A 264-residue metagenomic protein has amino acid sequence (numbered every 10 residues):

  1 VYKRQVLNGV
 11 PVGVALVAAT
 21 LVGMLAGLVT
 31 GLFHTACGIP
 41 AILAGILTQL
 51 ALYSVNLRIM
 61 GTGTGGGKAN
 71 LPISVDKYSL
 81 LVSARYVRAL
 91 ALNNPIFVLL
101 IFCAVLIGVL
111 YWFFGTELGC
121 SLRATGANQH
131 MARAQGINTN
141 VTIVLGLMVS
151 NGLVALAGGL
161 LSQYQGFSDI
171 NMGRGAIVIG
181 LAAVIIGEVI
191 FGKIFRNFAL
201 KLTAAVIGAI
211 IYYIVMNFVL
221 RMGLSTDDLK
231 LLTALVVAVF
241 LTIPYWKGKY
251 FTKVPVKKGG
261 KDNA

Functional and structural regions predicted by a protein language model:
V1-Y2: Short, small-residue-biased leader/transition segments that mark boundaries at the very start of proteins
V10-G13, G38, Y86-V98, S168-R174 (+1 more regions): Interfacial loop-to-helix junctions that mark the boundaries of transmembrane helices in multi-pass membrane
P11, A26, L92-G173, I177: Helix-loop-helix "hairpin" substructures at the membrane interface of multi-pass membrane proteins
V12-L50, V55, C103-A104, I207-G208 (+1 more regions): Alpha-helical transmembrane segments within multi-pass membrane transporters and channels
G13-L21, L43-I46, I96-I101, V144-M148 (+3 more regions): Hydrophobic alpha-helical transmembrane segments
A41, G45, Q49-G115, L145 (+2 more regions): Transmembrane helix-bundle core of multi-pass membrane transporters and related energy-transducing complexes
A127-A134, N138-V141, L200-T203, V215-A264: Cytosolic-side transmembrane-helix boundaries in multi-pass membrane proteins
V154-L231: Transmembrane alpha-helical segments in multi-pass inner-membrane proteins
